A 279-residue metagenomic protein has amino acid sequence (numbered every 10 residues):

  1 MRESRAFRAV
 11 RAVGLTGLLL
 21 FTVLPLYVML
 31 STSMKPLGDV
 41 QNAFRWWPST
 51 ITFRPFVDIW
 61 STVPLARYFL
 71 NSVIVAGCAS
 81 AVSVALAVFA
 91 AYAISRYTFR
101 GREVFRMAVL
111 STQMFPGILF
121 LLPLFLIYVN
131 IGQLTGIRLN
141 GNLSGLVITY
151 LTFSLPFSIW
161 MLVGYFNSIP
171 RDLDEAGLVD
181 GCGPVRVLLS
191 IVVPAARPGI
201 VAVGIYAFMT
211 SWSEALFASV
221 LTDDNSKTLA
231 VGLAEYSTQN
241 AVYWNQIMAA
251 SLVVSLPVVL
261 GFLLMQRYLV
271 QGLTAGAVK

Functional and structural regions predicted by a protein language model:
M1-R5: Short, Lys/Arg-rich, polar N-terminal cytosolic tail immediately upstream of the first transmembrane signal-anchor
F7-K279: A structural signal for multi-pass alpha-helical bundles of membrane permease subunits that mediate small-molecule
